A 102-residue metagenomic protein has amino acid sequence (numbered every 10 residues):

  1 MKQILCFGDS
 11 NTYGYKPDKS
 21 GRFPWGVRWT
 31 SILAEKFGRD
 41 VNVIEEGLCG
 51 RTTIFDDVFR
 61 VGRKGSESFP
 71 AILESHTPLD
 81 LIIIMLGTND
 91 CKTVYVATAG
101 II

Functional and structural regions predicted by a protein language model:
K2-Q3, Y13-I101: Conserved SGNH/GDSL esterase-like catalytic core that processes O-acyl groups on lipids and polysaccharides
F7-G8: Short hydrophobic segments within beta-strands
